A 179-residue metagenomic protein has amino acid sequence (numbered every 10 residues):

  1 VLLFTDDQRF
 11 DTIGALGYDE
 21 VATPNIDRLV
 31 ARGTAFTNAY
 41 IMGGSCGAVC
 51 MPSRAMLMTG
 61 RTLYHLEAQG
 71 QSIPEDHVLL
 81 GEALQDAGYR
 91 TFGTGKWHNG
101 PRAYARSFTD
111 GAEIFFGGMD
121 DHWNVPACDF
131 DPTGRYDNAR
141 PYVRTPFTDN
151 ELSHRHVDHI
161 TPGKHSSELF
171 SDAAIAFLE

Functional and structural regions predicted by a protein language model:
V1-E179: Formylglycine-dependent sulfatase
